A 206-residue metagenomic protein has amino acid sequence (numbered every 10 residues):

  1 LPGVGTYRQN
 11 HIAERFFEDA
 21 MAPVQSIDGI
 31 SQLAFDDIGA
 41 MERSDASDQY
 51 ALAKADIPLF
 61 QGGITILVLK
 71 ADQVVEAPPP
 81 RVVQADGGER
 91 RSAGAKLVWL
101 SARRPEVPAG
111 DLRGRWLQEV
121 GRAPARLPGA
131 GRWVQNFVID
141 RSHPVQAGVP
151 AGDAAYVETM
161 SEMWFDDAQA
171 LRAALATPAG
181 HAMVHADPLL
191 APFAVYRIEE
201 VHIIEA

Functional and structural regions predicted by a protein language model:
L1-A206: Macromolecular interaction modules
